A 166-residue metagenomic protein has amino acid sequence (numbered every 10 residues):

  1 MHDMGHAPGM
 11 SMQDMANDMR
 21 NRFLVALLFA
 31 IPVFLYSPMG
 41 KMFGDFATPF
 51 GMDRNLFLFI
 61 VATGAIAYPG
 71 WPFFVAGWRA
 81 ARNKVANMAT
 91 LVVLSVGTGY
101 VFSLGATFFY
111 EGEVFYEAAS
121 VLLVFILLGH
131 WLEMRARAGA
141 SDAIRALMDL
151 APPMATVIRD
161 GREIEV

Functional and structural regions predicted by a protein language model:
M1, F50, E165-V166: General structural signal for secondary-structure boundaries
M1-M15: Histidine-centered metal-binding segments
M4-G5, N55, A89, R162: Intrinsic disorder/low-complexity detector
G5, G9, K41-M42, E133 (+1 more regions): Intrinsic structural disorder/low-complexity segments
Q13-M154: Transmembrane helix-loop-helix hairpins at the membrane interface
T156-V166: Cytosolic catalytic regions of P-type ion-transporting ATPases
